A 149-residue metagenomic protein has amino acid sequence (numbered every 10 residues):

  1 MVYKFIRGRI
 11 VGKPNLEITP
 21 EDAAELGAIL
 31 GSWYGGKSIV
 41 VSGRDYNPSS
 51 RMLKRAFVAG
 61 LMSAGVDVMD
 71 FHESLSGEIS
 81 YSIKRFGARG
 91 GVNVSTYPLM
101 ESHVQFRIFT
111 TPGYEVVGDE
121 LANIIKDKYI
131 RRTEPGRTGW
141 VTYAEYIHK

Functional and structural regions predicted by a protein language model:
M1-A59, S63-A64, T142-K149: An N-terminal, well-structured beta->alpha segment
V2, K13, V104-K149: Gly/Ser/Thr-enriched, mixed-charge loops and adjacent short helices that form phosphate/oxyanion-binding elements
N15-I18, F71, P135: Pocket-edge positions in alpha/beta enzyme catalytic cores
E25, I29-S32, E78-Y81, I124: Alpha-helical scaffold segments in soluble metabolic enzymes
I29, G65-V68, N93-Y97, V116-E120 (+1 more regions): Glycine-rich loops and low-complexity Gly/Arg-rich segments that provide flexible linkers or classic glycine-based
Y34, L61, G65, I125-Y129 (+1 more regions): Structural signal for hydrophobic packing residues in well-ordered secondary-structure cores of soluble enzyme domains
S38-P112: Ferredoxin-reductase
